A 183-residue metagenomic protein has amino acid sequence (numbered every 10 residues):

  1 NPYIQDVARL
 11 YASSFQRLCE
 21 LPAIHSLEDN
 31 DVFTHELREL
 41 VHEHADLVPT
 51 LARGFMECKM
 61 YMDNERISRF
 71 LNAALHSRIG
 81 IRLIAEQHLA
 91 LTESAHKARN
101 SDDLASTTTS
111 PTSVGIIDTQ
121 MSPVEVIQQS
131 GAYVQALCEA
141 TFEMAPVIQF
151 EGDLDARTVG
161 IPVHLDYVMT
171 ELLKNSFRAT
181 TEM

Functional and structural regions predicted by a protein language model:
N1-V147, G152, T158, P162-D166: Signal-transmission coiled-coils
R157, N175-M183: ATP-lid-like helix-loop hinge signature
P162-M169, L173-S176: Hydrophobic alpha-helix within the catalytic ATPase
